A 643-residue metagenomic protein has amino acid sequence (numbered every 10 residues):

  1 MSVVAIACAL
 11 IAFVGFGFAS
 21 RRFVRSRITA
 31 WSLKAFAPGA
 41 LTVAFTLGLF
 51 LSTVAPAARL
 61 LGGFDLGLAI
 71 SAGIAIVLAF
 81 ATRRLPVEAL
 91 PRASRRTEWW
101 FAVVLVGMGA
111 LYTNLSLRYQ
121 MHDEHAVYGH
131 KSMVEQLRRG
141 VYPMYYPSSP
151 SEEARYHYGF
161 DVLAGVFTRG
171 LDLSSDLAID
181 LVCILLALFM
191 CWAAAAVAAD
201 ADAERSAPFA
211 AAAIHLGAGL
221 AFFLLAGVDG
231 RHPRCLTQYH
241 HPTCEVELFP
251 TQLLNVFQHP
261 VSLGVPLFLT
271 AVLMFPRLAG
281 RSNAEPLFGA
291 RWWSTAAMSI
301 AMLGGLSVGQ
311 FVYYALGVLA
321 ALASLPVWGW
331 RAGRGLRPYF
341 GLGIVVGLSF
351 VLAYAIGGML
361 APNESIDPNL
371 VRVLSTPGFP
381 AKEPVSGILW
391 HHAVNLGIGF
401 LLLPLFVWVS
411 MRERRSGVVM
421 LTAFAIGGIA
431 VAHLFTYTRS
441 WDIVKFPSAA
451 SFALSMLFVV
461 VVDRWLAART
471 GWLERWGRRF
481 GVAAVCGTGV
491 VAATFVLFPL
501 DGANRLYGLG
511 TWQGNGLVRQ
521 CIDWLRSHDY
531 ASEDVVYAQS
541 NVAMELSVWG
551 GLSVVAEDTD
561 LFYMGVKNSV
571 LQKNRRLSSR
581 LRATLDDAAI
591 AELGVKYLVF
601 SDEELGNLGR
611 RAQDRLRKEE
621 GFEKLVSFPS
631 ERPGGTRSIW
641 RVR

Functional and structural regions predicted by a protein language model:
M1-R92, F424: Membrane-embedded, hydrophobic transmembrane alpha-helices
S2-F16, G73, V104, M108 (+4 more regions): Alpha-helical transmembrane segments at the extracellular/periplasmic loop-to-helix junctions of multi-pass membrane
R22-F23, T270-R281, G317-A332, I344 (+3 more regions): Hydrophobic, aromatic-rich transmembrane alpha-helices and their immediate juxtamembrane boundary segments
L90-R96, L278-W292, W328-G341, P404-I426 (+1 more regions): Membrane-interface helix-loop-helix junctions at transmembrane boundaries of multi-pass membrane enzymes, predominantly
F101, G107-L267, N283-P286, V312 (+3 more regions): Active-site lumenal/periplasmic loops and adjacent helix-entry segments of GT-C-fold, multi-pass membrane
A102, P208-A210, M298, R337-L352 (+2 more regions): Signature aromatic-anchored transmembrane alpha helix within multi-pass, membrane-resident enzymes that catalyze glycan
I184-A187, V312-G317, R439-L473: Hydrophobic/aromatic-rich transmembrane helices and adjacent perimembrane loops
R414-R415, T470-W472, G477-R643: Extracytoplasmic
